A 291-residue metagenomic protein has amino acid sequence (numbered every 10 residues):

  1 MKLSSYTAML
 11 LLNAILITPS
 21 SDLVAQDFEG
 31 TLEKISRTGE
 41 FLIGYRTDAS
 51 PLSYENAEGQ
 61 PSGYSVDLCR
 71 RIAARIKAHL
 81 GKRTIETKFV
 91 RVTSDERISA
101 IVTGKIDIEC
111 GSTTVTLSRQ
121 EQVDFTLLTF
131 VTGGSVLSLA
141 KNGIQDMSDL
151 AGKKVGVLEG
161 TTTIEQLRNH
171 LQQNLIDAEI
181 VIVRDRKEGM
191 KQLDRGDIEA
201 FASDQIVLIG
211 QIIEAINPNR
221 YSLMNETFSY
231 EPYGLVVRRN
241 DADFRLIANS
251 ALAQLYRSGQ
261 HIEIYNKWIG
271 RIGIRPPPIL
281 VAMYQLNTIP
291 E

Functional and structural regions predicted by a protein language model:
A8-P19: Bacterial N-terminal signal peptides
A25-D27, T162-V181, N219-L223, A253-E291: Ligand-binding clefts/hinges and TM-proximal coupling segments of bilobed small-molecule sensing domains
Q26, L32, G63, D67-R75 (+4 more regions): Extended ligand-binding regions for polar small-molecule ligands
Q26-C110: Extracytoplasmic small-molecule ligand-binding "clamshell" domains of the periplasmic binding protein/Venus flytrap
L42, D48-P51, P61-A78, T114 (+2 more regions): Bilobed "Venus flytrap"/periplasmic-binding protein-like clamshell domains and structurally analogous long
T47, F130-K141, Q205, I212-L252 (+1 more regions): Periplasmic-binding protein-like
R70, A74, G81-D149, R220-S222 (+2 more regions): Acidic, polar ligand-binding/catalytic clefts
E96, C110-Q122, Q166-Q173, D194-S229: A ligand-binding cleft/hinge motif common to bilobed small-molecule-binding domains
